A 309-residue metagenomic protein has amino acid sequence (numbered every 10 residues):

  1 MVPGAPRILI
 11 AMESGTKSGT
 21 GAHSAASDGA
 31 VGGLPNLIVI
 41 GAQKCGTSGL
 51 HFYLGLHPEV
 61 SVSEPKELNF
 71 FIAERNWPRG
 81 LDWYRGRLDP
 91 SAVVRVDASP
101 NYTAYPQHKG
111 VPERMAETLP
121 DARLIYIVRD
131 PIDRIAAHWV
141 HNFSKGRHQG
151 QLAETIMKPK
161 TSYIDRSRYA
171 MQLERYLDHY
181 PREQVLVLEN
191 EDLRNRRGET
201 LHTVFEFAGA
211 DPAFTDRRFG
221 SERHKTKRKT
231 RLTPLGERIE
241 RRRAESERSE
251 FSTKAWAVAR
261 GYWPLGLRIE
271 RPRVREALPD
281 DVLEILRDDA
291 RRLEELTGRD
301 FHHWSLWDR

Functional and structural regions predicted by a protein language model:
P6-R309: Anion-recognition interface
